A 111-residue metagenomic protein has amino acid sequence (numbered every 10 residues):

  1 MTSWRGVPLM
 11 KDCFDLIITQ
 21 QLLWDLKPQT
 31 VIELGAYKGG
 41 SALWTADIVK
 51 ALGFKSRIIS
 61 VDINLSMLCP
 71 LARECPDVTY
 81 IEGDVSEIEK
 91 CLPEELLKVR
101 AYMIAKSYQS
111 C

Functional and structural regions predicted by a protein language model:
M1-T2: Short, basic/glycine-rich phosphate-binding loops at helix/coil junctions that contact nucleotide phosphates
R5-V7, F14-C111: S-adenosylmethionine/decaboxylated-SAM
